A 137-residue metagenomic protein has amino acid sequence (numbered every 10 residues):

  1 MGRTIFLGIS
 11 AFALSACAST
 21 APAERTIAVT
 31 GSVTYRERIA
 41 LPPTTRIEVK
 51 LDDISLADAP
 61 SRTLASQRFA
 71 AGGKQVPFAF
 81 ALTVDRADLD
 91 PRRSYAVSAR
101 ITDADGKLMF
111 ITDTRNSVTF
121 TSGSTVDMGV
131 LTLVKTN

Functional and structural regions predicted by a protein language model:
A13-A16: C-terminal motif of bacterial Sec signal peptides marking the signal peptidase cleavage site
A18-A21: Bacterial signal peptide processing site
I27-R36: A short, amphipathic beta-strand motif
Y35-E37, D53, V84, D103: Short solvent-exposed capping/turn motifs at the termini of beta-strands
E48-D52, A96-R100: Beta-strand signatures of extracellular beta-sandwich domains
L56-P91: Tryptophan-paired
P77, V118-N137: Extracellular beta-sheet/turn segments enriched in Thr/Pro/Gly and aliphatic residues
L89, R100-I111: Short acidic/polar inter-strand loop motif in beta-rich domains
